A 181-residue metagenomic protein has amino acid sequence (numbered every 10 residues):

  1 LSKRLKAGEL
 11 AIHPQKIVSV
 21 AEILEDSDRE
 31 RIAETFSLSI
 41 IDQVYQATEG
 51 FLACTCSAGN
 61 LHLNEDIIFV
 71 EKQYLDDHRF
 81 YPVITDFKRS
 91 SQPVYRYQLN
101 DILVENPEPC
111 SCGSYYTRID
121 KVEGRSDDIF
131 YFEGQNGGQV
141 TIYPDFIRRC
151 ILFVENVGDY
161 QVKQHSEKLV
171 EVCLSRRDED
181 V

Functional and structural regions predicted by a protein language model:
L1-V181: Active-site glycine/GP-rich loop and adjacent strand/helix microenvironment that borders small-molecule binding pockets
